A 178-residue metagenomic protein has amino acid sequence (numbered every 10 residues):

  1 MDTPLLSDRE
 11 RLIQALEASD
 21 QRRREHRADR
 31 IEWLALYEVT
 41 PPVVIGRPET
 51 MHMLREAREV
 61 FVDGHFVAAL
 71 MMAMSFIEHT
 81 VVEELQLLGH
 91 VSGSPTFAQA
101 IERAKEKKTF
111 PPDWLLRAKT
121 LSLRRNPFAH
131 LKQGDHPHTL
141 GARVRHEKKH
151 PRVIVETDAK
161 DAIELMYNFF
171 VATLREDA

Functional and structural regions predicted by a protein language model:
M1-H65: Charged alpha-helical initiation segments
I13-E17, M51-L54, M74, A118 (+3 more regions): Generic structural concept
A18-R22, K107, A172, E176: Surface-exposed polar/charged interaction patches
E38-T40, K107, K148: A short, mixed-charge helix-start or loop-turn motif at secondary-structure junctions
A57-R58, V62-Q86: Short, hydrophobic, well-ordered secondary-structure elements
G64, T80-S92, F128, K132-D135: Amphipathic alpha-helical interaction segments
L85-L123, A142: Short, charged amphipathic alpha-helical segments flanked by flexible coils
P112-A178: Charge-enriched, short contiguous segments at helix-coil
